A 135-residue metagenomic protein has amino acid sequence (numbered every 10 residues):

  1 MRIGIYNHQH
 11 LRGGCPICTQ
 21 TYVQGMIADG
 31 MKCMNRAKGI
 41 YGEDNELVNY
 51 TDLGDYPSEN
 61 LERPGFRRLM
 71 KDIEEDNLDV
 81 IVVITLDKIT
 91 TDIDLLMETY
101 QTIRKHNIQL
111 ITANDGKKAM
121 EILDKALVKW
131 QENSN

Functional and structural regions predicted by a protein language model:
M1-N135: Short, structured surface patches at the beginning of a domain
